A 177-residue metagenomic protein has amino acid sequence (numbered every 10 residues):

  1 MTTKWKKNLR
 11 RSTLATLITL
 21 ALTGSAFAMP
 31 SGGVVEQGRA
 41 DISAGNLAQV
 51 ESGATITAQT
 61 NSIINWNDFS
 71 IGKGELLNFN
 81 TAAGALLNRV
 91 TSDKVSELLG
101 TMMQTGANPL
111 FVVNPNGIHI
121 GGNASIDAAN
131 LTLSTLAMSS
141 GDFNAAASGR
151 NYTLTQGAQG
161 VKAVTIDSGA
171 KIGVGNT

Functional and structural regions predicted by a protein language model:
T2-K6, R10-R11, I18, L22-T177: Solvent-exposed adhesion/ligand-recognition segments of exported proteins
